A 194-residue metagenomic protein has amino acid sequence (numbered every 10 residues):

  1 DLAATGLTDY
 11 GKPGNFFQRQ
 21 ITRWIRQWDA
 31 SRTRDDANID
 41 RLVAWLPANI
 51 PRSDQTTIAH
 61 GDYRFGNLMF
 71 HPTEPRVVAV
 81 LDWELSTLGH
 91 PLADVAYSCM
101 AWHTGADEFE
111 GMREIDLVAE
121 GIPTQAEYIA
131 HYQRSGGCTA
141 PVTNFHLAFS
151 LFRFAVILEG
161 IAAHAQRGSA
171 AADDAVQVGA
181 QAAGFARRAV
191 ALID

Functional and structural regions predicted by a protein language model:
D1-A37, I50-T57, L85-P91, S169-A182: A cross-family kinase active-site recognition segment
T8-G11, V43, G111-D116: Short linear capping/connector segments at secondary-structure termini
K12, C138-S150: All-alpha amphipathic helical-bundle segments outside canonical DNA-binding/catalytic cores that form hydrophobic
N38, E120-T124, Y128, Q181 (+1 more regions): Soluble or luminal CAZymes and related metallo-dependent hydrolases
R41, P47-C99: Active-site acidic catalytic loop and adjacent metal/ATP-binding pocket of ATP-dependent phosphoryl transfer enzymes
I50-S53, S135, T139-A140: Contiguous beta-strand/loop segments that form the cofactor/metal-binding neighborhood of enzyme cores
A93-G136, S150-G168: Active-site activation/catalytic loop segments of kinase-like enzymes and analogous catalytic loops in related
C138-P141, V156-D194: Helical subdomain adjoining the active site within ATP-dependent kinase catalytic cores
